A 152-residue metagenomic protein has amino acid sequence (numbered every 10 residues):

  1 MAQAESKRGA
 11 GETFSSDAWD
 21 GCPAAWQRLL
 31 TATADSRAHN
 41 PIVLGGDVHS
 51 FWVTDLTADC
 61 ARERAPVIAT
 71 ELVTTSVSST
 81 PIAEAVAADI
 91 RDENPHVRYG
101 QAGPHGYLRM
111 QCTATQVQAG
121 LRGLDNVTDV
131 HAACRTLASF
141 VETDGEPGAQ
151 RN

Functional and structural regions predicted by a protein language model:
M1-N152: Long, structured stretches of catalytic cores involved in phosphate-ester chemistry, encompassing
